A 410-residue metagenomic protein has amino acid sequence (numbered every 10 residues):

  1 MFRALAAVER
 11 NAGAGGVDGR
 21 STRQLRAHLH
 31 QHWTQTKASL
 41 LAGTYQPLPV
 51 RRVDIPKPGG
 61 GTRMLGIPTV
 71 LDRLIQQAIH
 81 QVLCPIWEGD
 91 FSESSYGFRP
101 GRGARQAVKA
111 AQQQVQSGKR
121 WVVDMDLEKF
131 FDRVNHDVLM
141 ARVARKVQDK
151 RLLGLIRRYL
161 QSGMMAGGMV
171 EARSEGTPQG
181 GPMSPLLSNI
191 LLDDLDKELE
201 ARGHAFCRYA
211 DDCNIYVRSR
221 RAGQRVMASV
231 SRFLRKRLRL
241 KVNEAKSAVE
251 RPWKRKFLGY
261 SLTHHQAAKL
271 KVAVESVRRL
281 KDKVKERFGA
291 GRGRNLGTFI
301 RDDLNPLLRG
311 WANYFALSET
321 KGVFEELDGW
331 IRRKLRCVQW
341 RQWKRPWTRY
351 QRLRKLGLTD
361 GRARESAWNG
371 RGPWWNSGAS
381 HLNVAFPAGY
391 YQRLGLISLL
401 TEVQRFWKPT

Functional and structural regions predicted by a protein language model:
M1-T410: Non-catalytic terminal/accessory segments
